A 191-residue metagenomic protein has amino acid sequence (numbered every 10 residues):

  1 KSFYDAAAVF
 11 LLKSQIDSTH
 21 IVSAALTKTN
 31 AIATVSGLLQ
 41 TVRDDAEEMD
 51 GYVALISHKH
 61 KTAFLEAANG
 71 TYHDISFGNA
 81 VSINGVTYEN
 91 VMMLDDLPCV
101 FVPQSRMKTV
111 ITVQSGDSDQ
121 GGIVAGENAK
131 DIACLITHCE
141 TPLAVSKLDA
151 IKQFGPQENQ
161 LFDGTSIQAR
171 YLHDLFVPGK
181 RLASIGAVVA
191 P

Functional and structural regions predicted by a protein language model:
K1-A24, A46-I56, P156-V177: Long, contiguous amphipathic alpha-helices that act as assembly "spine/axial" helices in icosahedral shell and virion
V9, K13, K61, V91 (+1 more regions): Generic secondary-structure boundary/loop-capping signal
I16-T87: Extended, solvent-exposed, turn-rich assembly/linker loops in the middle of proteins
G70-P191: Sequence/fold signature of self-assembling virion shell proteins
